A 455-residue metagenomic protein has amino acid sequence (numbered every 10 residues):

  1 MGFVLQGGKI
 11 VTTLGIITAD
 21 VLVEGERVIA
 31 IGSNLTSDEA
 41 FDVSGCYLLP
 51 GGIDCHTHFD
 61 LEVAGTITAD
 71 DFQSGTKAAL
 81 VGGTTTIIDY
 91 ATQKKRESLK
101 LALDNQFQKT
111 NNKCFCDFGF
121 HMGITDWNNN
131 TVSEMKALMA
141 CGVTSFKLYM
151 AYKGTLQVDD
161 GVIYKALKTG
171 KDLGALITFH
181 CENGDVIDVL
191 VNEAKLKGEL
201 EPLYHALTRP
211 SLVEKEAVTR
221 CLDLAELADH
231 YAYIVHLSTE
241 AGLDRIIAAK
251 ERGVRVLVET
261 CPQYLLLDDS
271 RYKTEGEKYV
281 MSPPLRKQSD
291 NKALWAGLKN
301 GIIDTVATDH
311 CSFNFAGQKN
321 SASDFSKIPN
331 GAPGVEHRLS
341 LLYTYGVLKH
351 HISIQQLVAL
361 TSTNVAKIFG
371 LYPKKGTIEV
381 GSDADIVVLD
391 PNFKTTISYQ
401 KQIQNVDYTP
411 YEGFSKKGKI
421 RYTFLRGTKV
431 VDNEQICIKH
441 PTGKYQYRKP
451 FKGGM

Functional and structural regions predicted by a protein language model:
M1-G51: Histidine-rich, glycine-flanked metal-binding segment
G8, N320-D324, L348, V380-Q446: C-terminal cap of metal-dependent C-N hydrolases
G8, V21, E26, G45 (+15 more regions): Divalent metal-coordination and catalytic microenvironments
S44-K113, N130: Metal-associated gating/positioning segment near the N- to mid-region
I88-D89, G119-M122, Y231-H236: Short catalytic-loop micro-motif centered on adjacent basic/acidic residues
K100-C116, Y164-F179: Alpha-helix-loop-beta-strand connector modules within alpha/beta enzyme cores
S133-V306: Histidine/acidic residue-rich metal-binding segments in metalloenzymes
L200-D229, K278, K299-N300, D304-V306 (+1 more regions): His/Asp/Glu-enriched, well-ordered alpha-helical/loop segment that forms or immediately abuts the divalent-metal
